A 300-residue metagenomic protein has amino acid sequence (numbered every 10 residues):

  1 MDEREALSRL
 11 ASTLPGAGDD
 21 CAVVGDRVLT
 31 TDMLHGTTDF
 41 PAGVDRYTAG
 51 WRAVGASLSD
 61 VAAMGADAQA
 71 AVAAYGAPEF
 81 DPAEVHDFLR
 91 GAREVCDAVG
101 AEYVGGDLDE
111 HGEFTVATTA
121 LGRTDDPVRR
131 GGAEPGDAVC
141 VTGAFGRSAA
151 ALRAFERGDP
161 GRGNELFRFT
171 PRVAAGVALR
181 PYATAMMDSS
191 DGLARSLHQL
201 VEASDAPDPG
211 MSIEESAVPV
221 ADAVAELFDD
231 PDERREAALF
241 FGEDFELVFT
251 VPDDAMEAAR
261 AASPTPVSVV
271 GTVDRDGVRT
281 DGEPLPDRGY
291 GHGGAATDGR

Functional and structural regions predicted by a protein language model:
M1-G55, S59-A62, A101, L285 (+2 more regions): N-terminal glycine-rich phosphate/pyrophosphate-binding loops that anchor nucleotide-derived ligands and cofactors
T31, R129-V177: Short, acidic (Asp/Glu-rich) active-site segment that either coordinates a divalent metal cofactor
R46-A70, R90-A101, R172-A174, A178 (+1 more regions): Small-aliphatic-rich amphipathic alpha-helix that forms the alpha element of a beta-alpha
Q69-A151: Glycine-rich anion-binding loops of enzyme active sites
F80, F167-E243, D274: Active-site-proximal betaalpha loop/short-helix elements that scaffold phosphoryl/nucleotidyl transfer chemistry
P82-A83, P127-V128, D253-A261: Short, conserved charged micro-motifs
F88, P135, M256-S268: Short amphipathic alpha-helices in soluble, non-transmembrane regions that often serve as interface/regulatory elements
R260-R300: Acidic, Ser/Thr/Pro-rich beta/coil linker or hinge segments at domain junctions
